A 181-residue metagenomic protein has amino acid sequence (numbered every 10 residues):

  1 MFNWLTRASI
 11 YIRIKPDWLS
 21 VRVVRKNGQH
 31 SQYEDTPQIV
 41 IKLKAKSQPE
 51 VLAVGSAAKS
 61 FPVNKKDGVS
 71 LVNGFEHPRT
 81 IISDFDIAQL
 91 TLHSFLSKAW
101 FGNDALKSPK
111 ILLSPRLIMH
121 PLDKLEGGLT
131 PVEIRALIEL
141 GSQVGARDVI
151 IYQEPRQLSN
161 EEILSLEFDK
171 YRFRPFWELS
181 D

Functional and structural regions predicted by a protein language model:
M1-L52, S56-D181: Nucleotide/phosphate-binding catalytic cleft detector across ATP-hydrolyzing and phosphate-transferring enzymes
